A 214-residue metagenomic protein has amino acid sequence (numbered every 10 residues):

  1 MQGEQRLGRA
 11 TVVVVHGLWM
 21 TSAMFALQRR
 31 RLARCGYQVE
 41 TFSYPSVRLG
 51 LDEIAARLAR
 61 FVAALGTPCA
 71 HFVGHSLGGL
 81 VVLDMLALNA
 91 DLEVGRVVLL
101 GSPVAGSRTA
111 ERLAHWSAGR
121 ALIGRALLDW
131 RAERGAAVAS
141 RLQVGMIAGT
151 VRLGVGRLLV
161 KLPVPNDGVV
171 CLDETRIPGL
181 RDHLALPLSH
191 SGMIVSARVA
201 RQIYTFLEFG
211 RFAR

Functional and structural regions predicted by a protein language model:
M1-R9, R214: Short, low-complexity, intrinsically disordered N-terminal peptides in bacterial proteins
R6-L18, S22-A23, L27, R31-Q143 (+2 more regions): Serine-dependent carboxylesterase/thioesterase catalytic core of lipase-like alpha/beta-hydrolase/SGNH enzymes
R141-R214: C-terminal catalytic-base region of ester-bond hydrolases, centering on the histidine of the charge-relay
